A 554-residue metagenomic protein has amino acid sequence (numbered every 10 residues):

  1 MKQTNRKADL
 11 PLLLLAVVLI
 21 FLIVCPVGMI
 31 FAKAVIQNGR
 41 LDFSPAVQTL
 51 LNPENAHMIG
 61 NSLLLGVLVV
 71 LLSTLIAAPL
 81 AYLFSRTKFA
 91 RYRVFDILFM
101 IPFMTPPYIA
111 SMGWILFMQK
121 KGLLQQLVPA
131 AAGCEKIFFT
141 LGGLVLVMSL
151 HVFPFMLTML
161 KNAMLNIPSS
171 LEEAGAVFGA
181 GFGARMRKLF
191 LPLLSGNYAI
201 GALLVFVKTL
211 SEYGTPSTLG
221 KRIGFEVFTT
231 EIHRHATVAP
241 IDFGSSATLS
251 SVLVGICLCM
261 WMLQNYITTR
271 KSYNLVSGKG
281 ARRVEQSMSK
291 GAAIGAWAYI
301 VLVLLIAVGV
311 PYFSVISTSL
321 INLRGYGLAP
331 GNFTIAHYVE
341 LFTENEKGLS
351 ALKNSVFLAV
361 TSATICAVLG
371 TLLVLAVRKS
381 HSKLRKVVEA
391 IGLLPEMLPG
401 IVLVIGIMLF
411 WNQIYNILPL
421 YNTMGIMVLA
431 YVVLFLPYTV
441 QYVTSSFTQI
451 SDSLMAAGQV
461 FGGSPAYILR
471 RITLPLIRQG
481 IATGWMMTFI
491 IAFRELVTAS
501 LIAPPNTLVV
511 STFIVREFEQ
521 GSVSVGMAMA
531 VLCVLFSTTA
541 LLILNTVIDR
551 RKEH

Functional and structural regions predicted by a protein language model:
M1-R6: Short, Lys/Arg-rich, polar N-terminal cytosolic tail immediately upstream of the first transmembrane signal-anchor
K7-G39, L51-L165, L193-G214, T218-G220 (+9 more regions): Membrane-water interface segments at the C-terminal ends of transmembrane alpha-helices in multi-pass inner-membrane
A34-P45, Q119-A130, K221-T230, K271-G280 (+2 more regions): Peri-membrane helix termini and adjoining interfacial loops of integral membrane proteins
L116, G214-P240, G327-G331, I490 (+1 more regions): Glycine-rich helix-loop "coupling/hinge" segments at transmembrane-helix boundaries in multipass transporters
L171, S272-V284, L454, G463 (+1 more regions): Short cytosolic juxtamembrane segments of multi-pass membrane proteins
G175-A176, G458: The alpha-helix within a helix-turn-helix
F178-A180, P192, F461-G462, P475: Glycine/proline-centered hinge or cleavage motifs at structural transition points of membrane proteins
M262-Y299: Alpha-helical transmembrane segments of integral membrane proteins
